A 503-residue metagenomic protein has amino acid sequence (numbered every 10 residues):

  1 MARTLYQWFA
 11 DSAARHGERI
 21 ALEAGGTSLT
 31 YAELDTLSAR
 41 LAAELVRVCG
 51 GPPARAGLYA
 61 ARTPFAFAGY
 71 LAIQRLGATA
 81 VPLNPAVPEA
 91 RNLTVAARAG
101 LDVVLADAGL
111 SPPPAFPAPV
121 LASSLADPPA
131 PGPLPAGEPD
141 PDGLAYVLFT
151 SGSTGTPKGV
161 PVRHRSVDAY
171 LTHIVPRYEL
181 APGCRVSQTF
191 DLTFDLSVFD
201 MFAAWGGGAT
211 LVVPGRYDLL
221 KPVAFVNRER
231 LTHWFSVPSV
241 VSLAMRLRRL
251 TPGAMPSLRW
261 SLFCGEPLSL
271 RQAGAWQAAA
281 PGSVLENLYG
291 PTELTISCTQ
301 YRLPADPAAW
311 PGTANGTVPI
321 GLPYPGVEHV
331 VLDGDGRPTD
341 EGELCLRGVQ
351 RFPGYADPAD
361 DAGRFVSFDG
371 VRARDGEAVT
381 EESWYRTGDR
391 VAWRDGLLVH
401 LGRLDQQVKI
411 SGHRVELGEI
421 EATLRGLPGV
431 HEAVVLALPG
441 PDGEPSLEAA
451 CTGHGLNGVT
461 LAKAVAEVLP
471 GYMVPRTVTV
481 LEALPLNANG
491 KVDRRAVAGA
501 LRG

Functional and structural regions predicted by a protein language model:
M1-V147, V162-R163, A169, A273 (+4 more regions): AMP-binding/adenylate-forming domain of the ANL superfamily
A2, A60-P64, A78-A96, A108-L110 (+4 more regions): ATP-dependent adenylate-forming carboxylate-activation enzymes
T4-Y6, V104-G137, V167, V284-N287 (+1 more regions): AMP-dependent adenylate-forming
A60-T63, N84, F190-F194, T292: Conserved AMP-binding
G69-G77, V167, A203-W205, V435 (+1 more regions): Short hydrophobic alpha-helical segments of the AMP-binding
V147-V160: Conserved adenylation A10 loop of the ANL superfamily
K158-R185, T193-T232: Conserved AMP-binding/adenylation subdomain of ANL enzymes
G206-A209, F235, M245-N315: Gly/Ser/Thr-rich phosphate-binding loop
